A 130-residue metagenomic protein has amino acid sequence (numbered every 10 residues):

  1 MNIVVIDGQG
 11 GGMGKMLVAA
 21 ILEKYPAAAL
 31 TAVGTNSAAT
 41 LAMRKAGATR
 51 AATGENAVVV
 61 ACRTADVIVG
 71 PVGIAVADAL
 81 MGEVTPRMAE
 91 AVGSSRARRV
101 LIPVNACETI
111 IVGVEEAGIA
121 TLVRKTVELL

Functional and structural regions predicted by a protein language model:
M1-S37: Glycine-rich phosphate/diphosphate-binding loop of Rossmann-like nucleotide-binding domains
M1-V4, A20, T64, V123-L130: SAM-dependent methyltransferases
I6-Q9, V33-N36, G54-N56, P71-G73 (+1 more regions): Fold-independent oxyanion-binding glycine-rich loops and adjacent beta-strand/coil segments at enzyme active sites
K15, A19, E23, K45 (+2 more regions): Short, well-ordered alpha-helices that flank and scaffold nucleotide-derived cofactor binding pockets
A27-A28, S94-R99: A short helix->loop->beta-strand "cap" motif at the edges of active sites that frequently abuts
A28-T53, T109-V114: N-terminal beta-loop-helix "entrance" segment that forms/cooperates in small-molecule cofactor or anionic ligand
R50-M88: Glycine-rich phosphate-binding loop
L101-L130: Short, glycine-/small-residue-rich phosphate/pyrophosphate-handling segment
